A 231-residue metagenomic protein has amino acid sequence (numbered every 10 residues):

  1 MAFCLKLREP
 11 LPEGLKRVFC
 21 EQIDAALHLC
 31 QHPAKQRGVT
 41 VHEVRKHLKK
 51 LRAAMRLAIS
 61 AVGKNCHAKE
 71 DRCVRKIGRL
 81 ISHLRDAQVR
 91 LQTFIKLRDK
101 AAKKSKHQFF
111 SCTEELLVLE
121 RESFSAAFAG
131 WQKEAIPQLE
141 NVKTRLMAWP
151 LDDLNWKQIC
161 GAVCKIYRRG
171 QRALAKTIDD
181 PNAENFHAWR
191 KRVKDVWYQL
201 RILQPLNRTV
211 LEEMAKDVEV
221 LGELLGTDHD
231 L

Functional and structural regions predicted by a protein language model:
M1-L231: Function-determining surface determinants
